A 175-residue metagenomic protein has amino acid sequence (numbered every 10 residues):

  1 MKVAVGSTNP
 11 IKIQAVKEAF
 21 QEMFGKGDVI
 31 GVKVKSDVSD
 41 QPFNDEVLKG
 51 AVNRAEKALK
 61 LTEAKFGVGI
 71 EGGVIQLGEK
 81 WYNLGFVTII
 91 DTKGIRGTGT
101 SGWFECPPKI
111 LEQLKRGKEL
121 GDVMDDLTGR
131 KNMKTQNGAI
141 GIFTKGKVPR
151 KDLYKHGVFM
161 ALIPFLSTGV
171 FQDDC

Functional and structural regions predicted by a protein language model:
M1-A64: N-terminal polybasic phosphate/anion-binding patch
Q41-C175: Anionic-ligand binding patches
